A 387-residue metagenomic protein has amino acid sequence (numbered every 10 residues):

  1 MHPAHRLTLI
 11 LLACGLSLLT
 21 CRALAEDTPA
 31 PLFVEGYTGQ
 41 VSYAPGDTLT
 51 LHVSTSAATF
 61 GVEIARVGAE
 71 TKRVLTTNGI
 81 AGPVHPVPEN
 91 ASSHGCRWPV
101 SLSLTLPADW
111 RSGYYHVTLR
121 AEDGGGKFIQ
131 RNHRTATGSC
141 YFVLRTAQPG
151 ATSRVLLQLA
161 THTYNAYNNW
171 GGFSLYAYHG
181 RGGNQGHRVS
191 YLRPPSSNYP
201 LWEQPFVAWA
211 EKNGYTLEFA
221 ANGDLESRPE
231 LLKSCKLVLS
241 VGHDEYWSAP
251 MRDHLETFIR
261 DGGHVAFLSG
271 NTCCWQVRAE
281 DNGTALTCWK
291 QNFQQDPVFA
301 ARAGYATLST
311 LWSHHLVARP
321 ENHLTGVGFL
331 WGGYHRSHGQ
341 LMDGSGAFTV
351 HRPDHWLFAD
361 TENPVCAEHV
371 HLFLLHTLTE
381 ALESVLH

Functional and structural regions predicted by a protein language model:
T8-L19: Bacterial N-terminal signal peptides
C21-L24: Sec/Tat signal peptide C-region and signal peptidase I cleavage site
E26-F33: Proline/serine/threonine-rich low-complexity linkers at boundaries of modular beta-sandwich domains
Y37-A58, I64-E70, T77-G125, G138-C140: Ligand-binding face of N-terminal immunoglobulin V-set domains in extracellular IgSF glycoproteins
S54-A69, G79, G124-F128, N132-K233: Aromatic-Pro/Gly-enriched surface loop or interdomain linker that acts as a lid/target-recognition segment
A81, P86-C96, S101-T105, D109-R111 (+1 more regions): Helical hinge/lid and interdomain linker segments adjacent to catalytic or ligand-binding clefts that mediate domain
E203, W209-N213, G346-H387: Long, low-complexity, polar/charged, intrinsically disordered or flexibly structured peripheral segments
E245-Y246, P250-L357: A glycine-rich, often tryptophan-bearing local segment used as a flexible ligand/cofactor-contacting loop or short
